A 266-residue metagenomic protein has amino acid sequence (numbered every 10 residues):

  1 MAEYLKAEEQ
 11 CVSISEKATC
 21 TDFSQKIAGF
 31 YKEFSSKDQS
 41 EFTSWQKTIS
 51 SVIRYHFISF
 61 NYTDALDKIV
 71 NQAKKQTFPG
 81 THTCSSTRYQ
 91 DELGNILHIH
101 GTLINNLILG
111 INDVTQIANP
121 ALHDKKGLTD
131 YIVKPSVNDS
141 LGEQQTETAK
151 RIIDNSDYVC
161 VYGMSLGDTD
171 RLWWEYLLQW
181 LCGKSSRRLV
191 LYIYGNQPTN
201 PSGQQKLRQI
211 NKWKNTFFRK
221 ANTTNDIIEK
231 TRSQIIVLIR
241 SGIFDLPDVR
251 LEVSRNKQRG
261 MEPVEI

Functional and structural regions predicted by a protein language model:
M1-L141, N155: Extended, H/D-rich, highly charged conserved domains that either
I58-Y62, I99-G101, G142, Y162-M164 (+2 more regions): Short His-Asn-centered micro-motif
E147-I266: SIR2/sirtuin-family catalytic core signature
